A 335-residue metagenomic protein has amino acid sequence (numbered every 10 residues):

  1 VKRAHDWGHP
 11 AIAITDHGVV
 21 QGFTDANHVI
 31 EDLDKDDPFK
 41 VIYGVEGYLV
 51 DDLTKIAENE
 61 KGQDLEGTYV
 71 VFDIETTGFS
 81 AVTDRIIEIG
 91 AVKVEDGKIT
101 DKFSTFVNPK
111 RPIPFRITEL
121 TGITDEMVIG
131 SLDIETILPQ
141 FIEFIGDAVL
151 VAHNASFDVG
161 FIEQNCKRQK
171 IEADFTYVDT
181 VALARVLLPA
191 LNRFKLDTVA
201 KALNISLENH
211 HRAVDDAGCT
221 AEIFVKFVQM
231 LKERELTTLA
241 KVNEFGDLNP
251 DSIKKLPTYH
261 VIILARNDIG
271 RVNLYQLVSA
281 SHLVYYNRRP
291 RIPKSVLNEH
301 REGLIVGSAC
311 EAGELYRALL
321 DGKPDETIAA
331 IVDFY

Functional and structural regions predicted by a protein language model:
V1-S80, R85, G90-F103, K110 (+5 more regions): Phosphodiester-processing cores and adjacent nucleic acid-binding clamps
I134: Conserved catalytic alpha/beta cores of large enzymes that bind or transform nucleotide phosphates and polynucleotides
